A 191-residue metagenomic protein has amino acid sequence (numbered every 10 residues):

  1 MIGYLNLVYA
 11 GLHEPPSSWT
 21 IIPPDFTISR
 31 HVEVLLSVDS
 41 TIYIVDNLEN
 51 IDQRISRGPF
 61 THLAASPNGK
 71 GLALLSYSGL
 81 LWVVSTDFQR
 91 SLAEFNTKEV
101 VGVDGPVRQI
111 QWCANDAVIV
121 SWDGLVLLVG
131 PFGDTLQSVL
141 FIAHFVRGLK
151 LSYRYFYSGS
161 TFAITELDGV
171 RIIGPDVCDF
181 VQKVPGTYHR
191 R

Functional and structural regions predicted by a protein language model:
I2-R191: Intrinsically disordered, low-complexity regions in large eukaryotic scaffold subunits of multi-protein complexes
